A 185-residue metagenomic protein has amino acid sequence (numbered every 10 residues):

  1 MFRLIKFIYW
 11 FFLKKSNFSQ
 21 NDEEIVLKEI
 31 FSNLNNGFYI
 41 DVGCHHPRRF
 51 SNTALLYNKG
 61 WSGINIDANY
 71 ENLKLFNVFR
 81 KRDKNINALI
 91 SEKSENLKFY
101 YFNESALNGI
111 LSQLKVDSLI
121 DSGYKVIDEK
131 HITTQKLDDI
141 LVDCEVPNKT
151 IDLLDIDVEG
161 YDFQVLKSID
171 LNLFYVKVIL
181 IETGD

Functional and structural regions predicted by a protein language model:
M1-D185: Phosphate/nucleotide-binding beta-alpha loop and adjacent structural elements of enzyme active sites
